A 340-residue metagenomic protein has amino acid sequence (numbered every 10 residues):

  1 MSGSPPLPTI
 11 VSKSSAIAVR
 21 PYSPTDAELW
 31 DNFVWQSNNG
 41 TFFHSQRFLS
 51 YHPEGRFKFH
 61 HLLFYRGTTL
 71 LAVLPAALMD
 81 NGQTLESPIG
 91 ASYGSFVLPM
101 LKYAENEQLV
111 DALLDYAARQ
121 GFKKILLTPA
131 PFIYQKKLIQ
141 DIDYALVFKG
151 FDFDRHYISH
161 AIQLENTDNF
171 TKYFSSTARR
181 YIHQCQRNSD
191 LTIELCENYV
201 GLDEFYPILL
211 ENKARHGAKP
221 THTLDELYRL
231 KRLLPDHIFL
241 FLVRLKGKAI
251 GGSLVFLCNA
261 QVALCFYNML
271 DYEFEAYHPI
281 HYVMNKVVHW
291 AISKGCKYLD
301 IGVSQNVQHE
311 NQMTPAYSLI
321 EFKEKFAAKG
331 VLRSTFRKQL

Functional and structural regions predicted by a protein language model:
M1-S15, A118-R119, P129-L191, V303-L340: Terminal substrate-recognition subdomain of acyl/acetyltransferases
P21-G67, L71-Q83, P131-R155, S159-F274: A conserved beta-strand-loop-helix scaffold within acyl/acetyltransferase catalytic domains
F33, Y116-Q120, W290: Short alpha-helical functional segments enriched in proximate histidine and acidic residues
E54, L85-P88, N311-P315: Short glycine-biased active-site loop of nucleotidyltransferases that positions the nucleotide triphosphate and helps
F57-F59, Q120-F122, C296: Short, high-confidence coil segments that cap the C-terminus of an alpha-helix and link into the following beta-strand
Y65, L74-A76, K102-L114, Y228-L233 (+1 more regions): Aromatic (often tryptophan-rich) hydrophobic motifs at membrane interfaces
D80-S95: Conserved acyl-donor/pantetheine-binding loop and adjacent beta-alpha core of acyl/acetyltransferases and related
A91-K136: A gly/proline- and charged-residue-enriched helix-loop-helix capping module
